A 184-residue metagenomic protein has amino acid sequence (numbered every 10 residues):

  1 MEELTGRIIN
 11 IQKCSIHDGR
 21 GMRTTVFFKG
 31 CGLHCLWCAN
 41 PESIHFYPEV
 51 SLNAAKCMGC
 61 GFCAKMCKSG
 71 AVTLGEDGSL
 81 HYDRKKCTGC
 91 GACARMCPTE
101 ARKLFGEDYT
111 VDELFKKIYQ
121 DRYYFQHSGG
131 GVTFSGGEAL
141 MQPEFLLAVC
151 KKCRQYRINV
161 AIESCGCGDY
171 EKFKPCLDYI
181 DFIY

Functional and structural regions predicted by a protein language model:
M1-L4: Iron-sulfur (Fe-S) cluster-binding modules
I8-F62, L80-G89: N-terminal pre-triad scaffold of radical SAM enzymes
H45-I162, G166-L177: Conserved Radical SAM active-site core
I180-Y184: Non-cysteine beta-strand/loop elements that form the S-adenosyl-L-methionine
